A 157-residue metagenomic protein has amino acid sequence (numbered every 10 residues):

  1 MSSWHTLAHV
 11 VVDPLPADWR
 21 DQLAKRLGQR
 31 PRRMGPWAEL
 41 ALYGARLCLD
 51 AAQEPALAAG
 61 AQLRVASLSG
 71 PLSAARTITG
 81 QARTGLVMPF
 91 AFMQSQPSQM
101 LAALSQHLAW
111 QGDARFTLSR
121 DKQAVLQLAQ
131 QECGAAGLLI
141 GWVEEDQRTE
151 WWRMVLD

Functional and structural regions predicted by a protein language model:
M1-D157: Conserved "HGTGT" condensation-loop signature of ketosynthase/thiolase-family condensing enzymes that catalyze
